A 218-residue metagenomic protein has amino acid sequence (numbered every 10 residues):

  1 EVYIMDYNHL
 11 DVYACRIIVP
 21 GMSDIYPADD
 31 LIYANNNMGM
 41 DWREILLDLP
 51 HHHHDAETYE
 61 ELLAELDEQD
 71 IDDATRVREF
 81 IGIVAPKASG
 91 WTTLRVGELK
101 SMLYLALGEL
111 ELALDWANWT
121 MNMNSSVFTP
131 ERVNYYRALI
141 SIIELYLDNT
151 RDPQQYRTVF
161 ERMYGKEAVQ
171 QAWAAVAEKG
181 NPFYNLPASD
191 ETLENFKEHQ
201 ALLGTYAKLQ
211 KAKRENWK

Functional and structural regions predicted by a protein language model:
E1-K218: Helix-coil modules at protein/domain termini and other flexible surface or pore-lining loops, especially C-terminal
